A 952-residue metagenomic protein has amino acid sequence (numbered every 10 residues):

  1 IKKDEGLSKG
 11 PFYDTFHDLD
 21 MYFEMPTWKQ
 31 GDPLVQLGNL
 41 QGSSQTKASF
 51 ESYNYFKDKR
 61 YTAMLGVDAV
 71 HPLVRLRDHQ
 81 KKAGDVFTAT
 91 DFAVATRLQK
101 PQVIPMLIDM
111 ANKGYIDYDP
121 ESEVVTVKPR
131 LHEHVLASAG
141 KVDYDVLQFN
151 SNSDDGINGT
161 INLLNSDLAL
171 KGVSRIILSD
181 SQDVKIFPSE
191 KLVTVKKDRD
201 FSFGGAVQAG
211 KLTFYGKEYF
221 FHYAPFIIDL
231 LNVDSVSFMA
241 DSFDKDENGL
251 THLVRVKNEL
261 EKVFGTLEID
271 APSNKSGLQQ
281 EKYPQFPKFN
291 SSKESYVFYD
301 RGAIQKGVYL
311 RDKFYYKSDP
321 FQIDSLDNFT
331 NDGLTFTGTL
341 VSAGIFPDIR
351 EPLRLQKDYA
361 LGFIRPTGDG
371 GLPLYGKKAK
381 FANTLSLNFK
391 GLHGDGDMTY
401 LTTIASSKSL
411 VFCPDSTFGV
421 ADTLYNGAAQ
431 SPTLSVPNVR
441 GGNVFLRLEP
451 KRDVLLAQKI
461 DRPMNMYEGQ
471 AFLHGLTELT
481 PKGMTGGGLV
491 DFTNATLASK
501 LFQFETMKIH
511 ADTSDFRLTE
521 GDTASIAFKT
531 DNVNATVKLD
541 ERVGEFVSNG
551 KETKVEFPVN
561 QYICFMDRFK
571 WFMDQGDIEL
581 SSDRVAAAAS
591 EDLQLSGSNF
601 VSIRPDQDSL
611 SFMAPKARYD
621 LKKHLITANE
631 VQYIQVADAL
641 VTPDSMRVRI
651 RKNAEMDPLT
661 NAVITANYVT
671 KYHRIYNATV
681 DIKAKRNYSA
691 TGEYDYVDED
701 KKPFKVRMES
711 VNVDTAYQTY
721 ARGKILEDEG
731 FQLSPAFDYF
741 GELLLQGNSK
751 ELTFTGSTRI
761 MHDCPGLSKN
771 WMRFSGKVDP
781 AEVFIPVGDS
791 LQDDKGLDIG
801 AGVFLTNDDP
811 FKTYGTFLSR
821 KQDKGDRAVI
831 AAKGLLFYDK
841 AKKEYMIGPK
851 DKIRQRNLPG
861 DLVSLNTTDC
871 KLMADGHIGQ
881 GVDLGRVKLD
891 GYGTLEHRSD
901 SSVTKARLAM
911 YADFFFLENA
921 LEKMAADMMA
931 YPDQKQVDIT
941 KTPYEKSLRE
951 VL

Functional and structural regions predicted by a protein language model:
I1-L952: Structural signature for solvent-exposed beta-strand/loop edge elements and short helix-capping sites, enriched
